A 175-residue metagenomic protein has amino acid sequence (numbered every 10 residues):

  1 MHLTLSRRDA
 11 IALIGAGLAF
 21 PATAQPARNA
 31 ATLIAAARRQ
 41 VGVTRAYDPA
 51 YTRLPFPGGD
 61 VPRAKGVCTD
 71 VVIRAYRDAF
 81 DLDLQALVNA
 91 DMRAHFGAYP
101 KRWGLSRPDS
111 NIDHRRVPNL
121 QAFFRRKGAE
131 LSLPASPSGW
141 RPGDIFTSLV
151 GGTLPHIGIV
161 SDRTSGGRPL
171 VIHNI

Functional and structural regions predicted by a protein language model:
M1-G17: N-terminal secretory signal peptides and thylakoid transit peptides that target proteins across membranes
A19-P21: N-terminal signal peptide c-region/cleavage motif recognized by signal peptidases
T23-K65: Active-site-adjacent structural segments surrounding the nucleophilic cysteine of cysteine proteases and isopeptidases
P26-A30, T44, V61-T69, D81 (+3 more regions): Solvent-exposed, acidic/flexible segments
I34, R93-I175: ...with weaker cross-activation on analogous glycine-rich loops/strands in unrelated enzymes
R38, G42, I73-D81, N89: Sec-exported extracytoplasmic/periplasmic mature domains
P49-T69, L84-L105: Acidic helix-start/capping segments at beta-turn-to-alpha-helix junctions
D78-D83, T164-G167: Bacterial peptidoglycan biogenesis and beta-lactam-recognition machinery
